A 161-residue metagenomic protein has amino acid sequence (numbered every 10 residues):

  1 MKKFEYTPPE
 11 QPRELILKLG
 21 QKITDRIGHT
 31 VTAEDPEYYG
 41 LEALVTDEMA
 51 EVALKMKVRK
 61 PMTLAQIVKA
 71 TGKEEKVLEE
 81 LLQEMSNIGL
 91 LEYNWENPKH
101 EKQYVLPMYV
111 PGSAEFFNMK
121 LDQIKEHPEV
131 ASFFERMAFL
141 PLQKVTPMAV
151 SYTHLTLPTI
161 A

Functional and structural regions predicted by a protein language model:
K2-D25: N-terminal basic/disordered segments at the start of proteins
D25-A50: Short alpha-helical segments that sit at the start of domains
A53-L54: Hydrophobic residues on short alpha-helical segments
R59-A70: Short acidic, hydrophobic short linear motifs in intrinsically disordered regions
K73-E84: Short amphipathic alpha-helical interaction segments
S86-E96: A short, conserved structural fragment
K102-Q103, M108-M137: Short, amphipathic alpha-helical interaction segments positioned at domain boundaries
T153-T159: Conserved small/polar residues in nucleotide/adenosyl-binding loops
